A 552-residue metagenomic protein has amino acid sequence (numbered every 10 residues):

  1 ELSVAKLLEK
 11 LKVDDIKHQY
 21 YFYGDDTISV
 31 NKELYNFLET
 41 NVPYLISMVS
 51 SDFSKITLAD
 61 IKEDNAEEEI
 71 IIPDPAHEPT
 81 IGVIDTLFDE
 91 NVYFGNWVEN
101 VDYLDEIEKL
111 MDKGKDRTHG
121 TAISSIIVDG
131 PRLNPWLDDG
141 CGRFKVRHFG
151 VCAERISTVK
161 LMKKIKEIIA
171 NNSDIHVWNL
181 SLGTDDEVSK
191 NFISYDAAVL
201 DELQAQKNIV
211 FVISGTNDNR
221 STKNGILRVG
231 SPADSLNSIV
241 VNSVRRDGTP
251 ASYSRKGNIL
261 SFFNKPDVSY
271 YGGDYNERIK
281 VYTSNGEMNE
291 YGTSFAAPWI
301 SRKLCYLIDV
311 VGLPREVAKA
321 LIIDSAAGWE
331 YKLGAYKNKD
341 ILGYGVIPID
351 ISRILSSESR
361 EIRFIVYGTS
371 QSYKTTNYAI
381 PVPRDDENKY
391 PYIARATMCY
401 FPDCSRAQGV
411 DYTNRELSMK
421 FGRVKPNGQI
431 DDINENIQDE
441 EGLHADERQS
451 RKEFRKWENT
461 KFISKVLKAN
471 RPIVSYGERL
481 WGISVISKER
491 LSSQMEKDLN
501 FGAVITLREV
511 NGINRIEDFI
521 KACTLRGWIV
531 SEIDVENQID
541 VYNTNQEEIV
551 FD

Functional and structural regions predicted by a protein language model:
E1-L11, I393-K456: Extended low-complexity, serine/threonine- and proline-enriched intrinsically disordered segments
E1-P73: Autoinhibitory propeptides
I70-D102, L110-V159, Q206-N208, S235-N237 (+2 more regions): Subtilisin-like serine protease catalytic core
L87-G95, R228-C305: Extracellular S/T/G-rich loop segment that most often corresponds to the catalytic His/Ser-adjacent loop
V151-S231, E290-Y291, F295-A296: Substrate-binding/access-modulating region of protease and related hydrolase catalytic domains
V311-P391: C-terminal subdomain of the subtilisin-like protease fold in secreted/lumenal serine endopeptidases
L355-Y367, G428-S475, E489-Q494: Extended, solvent-exposed segments with strong compositional bias
Y412-P426, P472-I473, G477-D552: C-terminal edge strands of extracellular/lumenal beta-sandwich accessory domains
